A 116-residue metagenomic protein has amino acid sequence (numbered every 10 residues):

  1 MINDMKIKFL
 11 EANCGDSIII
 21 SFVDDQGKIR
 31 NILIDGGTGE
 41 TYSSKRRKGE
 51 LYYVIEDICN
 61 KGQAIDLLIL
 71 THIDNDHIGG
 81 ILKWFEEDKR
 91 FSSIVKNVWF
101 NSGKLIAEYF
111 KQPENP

Functional and structural regions predicted by a protein language model:
M1-M5, L82-P116: Flexible, acidic/histidine-containing loops and adjacent segments that form or flank the divalent-metal
I2-K61: Conserved beta-strand hairpin/beta-sheet module of binuclear metal-dependent hydrolase folds, prominently
C14, I73-G79, L105-A107: Active-site environment of divalent metal-dependent phosphoester hydrolases
I29, R47-V98: Active-site metal-binding motif and surrounding structural segment of the metallo-beta-lactamase
D35-G39, I73, G103: Active-site metal-binding loops of divalent metal-dependent hydrolases
